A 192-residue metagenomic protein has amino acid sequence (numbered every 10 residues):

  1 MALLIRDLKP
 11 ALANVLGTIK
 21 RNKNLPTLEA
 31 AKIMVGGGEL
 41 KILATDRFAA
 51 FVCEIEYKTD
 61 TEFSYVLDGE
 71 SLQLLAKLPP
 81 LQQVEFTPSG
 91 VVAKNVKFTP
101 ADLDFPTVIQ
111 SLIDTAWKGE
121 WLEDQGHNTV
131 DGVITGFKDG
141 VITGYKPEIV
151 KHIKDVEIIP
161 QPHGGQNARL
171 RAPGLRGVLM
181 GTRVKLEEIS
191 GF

Functional and structural regions predicted by a protein language model:
M1-F192: DNA polymerase processivity clamps
